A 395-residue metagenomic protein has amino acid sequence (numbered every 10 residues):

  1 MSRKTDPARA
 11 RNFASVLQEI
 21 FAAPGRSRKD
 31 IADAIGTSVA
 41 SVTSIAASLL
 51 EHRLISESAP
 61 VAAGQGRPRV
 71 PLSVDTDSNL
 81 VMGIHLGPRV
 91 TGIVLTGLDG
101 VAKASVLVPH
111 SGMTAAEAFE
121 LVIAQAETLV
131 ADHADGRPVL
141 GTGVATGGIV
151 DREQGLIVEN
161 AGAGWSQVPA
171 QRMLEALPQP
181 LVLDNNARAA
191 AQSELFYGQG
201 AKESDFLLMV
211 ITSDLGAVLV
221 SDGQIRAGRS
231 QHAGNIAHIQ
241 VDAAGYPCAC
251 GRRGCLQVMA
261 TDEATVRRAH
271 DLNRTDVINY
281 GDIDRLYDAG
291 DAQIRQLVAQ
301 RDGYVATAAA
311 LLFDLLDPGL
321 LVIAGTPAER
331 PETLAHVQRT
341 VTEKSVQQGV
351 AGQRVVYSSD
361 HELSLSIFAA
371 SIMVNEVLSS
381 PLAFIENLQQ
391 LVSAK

Functional and structural regions predicted by a protein language model:
M1-A34, F384, L388: Extreme N-terminal segment that seeds HTH/winged-HTH DNA-binding domains in transcriptional regulators
S2-R3, S15, L86-E117, I157: Short glycine-rich, Thr/Ser-proximal phosphate-binding strand/loop in the N-terminal lobe of ATP-dependent enzymes
A10, Q18-F21, V182-F196, A328 (+1 more regions): Glycine-rich phosphate-binding/hydrolytic loop that grips phosphoryl groups
E19, G25-E57, R67: N-terminal helix-turn-helix
S27, R253-V322, R354: A mobile "lid/hinge" subdomain adjacent to the ATP/sugar-phosphate binding pocket shared across diverse ATP-dependent
E57-V81, N185-F206: Conserved phosphate-binding catalytic cores of ATP/NTP-utilizing and phosphoryl-transfer enzymes
G66-S105, L208-S221: Gly/Thr-rich phosphate-binding beta-strand-loop-beta motif of the actin/hexokinase/Hsp70
A102-D205, E332-E343: Glycine-rich phosphate-binding loop and adjoining helix at the ATP-binding site of ATP-dependent phosphoryl-transfer
